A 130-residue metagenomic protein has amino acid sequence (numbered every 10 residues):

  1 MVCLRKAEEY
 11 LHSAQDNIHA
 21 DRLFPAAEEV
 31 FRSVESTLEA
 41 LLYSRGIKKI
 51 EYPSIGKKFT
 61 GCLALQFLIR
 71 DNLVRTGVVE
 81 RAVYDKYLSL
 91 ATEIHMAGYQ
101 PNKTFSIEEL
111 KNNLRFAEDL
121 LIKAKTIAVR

Functional and structural regions predicted by a protein language model:
M1-R130: Terminal alpha-helical segments
